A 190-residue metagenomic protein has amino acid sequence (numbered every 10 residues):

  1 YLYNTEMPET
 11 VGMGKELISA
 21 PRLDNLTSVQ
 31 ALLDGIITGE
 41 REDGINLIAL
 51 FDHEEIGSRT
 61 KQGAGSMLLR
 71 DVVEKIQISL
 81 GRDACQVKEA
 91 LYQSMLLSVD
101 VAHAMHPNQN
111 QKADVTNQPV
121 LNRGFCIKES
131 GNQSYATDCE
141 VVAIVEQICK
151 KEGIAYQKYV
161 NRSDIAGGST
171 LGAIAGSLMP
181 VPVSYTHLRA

Functional and structural regions predicted by a protein language model:
Y1, V29-L33, T38, L97 (+1 more regions): Conserved alpha/beta core surface patches that mediate binding of polyanionic ligands
Y1-A20, T38: Soluble metallo-hydrolase cores and metallopeptidase-like ectodomains found primarily in the secretory/periplasmic
S19-G57: Alpha-helical metal-binding/catalytic segments enriched in His/Glu/Asp
R41-I48, R82-Q93, E152-R162: Flexible, glycine/charged-enriched surface loops at secondary-structure junctions
F51-D52, A90-A102, R162-T170: A glycine-rich phosphate-binding loop feature that marks nucleotide/adenosyl-phosphate handling sites
G57-E152: Metal-dependent peptidase/peptidase-like ectodomains
C139-E146, S163-P182: Short glycine-rich, acidic/polar surface loops and turns
T186-A190: Conserved small/polar residues in nucleotide/adenosyl-binding loops
